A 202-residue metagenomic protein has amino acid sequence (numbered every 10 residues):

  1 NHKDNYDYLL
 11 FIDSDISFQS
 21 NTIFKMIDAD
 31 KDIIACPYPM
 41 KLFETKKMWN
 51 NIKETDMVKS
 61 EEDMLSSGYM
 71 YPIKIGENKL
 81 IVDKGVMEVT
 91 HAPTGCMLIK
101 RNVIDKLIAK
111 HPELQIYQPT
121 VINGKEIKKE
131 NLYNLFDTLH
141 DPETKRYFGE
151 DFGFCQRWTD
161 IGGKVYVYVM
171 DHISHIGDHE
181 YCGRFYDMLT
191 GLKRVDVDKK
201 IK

Functional and structural regions predicted by a protein language model:
N1-D4, I27-D28: Acidic donor-binding segment of Leloir-type glycosyltransferases
K3, I73-K74, K199-K202: Long, low-complexity, intrinsically disordered N-terminal extensions of eukaryotic proteins, enriched
N5-S17: Short beta-strand-to-loop acidic/aromatic patch adjacent to the donor-nucleotide binding site
Y8, I33, V165: Short, Asp-centered acidic motifs that coordinate Mg2+ and/or phosphate in catalytic or ligand-binding sites
I12-S14, P37-P39, M170: Active-site-proximal beta-strand/loop segments in catalytic clefts of secreted hydrolases
S17, K41-L42, I173, Y181: Surface-exposed, flexible loop/turn segments at secondary-structure boundaries
Q19-L139: Conserved catalytic core of nucleotide-sugar-dependent glycosyltransferases
A109-K202: C-terminal catalytic/acceptor-binding lobe
